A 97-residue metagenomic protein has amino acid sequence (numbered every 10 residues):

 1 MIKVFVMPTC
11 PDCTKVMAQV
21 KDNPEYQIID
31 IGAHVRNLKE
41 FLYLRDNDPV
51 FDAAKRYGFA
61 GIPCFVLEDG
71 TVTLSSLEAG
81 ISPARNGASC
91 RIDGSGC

Functional and structural regions predicted by a protein language model:
M1-I31: Local sequence-structure signature of Cys/Sec-based thiol-disulfide redox active-site neighborhoods
D12-K15, V66, I92: Residue-level detector of bioactive/disordered segments in secreted/extracellular proteins and virion assembly
T14-V16, L38, L74-L77: Short glycine-/acidic-enriched loop or helix-start segments at secondary-structure transitions that form or flank
A18-V20, Y43, A79-G80: Short, glycine/charged-enriched secondary-structure capping and boundary segments
E25-D48: Thiol-based oxidoreductase modules, predominantly thioredoxin-like and allied folds used for disulfide exchange
A54-G61: Thiol/disulfide oxidoreductase modules built on the thioredoxin-like
G61-T73: A short, hydrophobic beta-strand/beta-hairpin element that forms part of a small beta-sheet core
G70-C90, G94-G96: C-terminal cap of thioredoxin/glutaredoxin-like
